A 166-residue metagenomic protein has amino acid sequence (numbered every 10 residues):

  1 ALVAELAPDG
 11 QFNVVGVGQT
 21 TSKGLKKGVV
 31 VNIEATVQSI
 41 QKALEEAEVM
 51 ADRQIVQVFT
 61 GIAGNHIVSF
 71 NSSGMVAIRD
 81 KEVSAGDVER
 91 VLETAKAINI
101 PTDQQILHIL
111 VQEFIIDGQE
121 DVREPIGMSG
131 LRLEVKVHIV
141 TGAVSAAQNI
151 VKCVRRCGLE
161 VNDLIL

Functional and structural regions predicted by a protein language model:
L2-L166: Nucleotide/phosphate-binding catalytic cleft detector across ATP-hydrolyzing and phosphate-transferring enzymes
